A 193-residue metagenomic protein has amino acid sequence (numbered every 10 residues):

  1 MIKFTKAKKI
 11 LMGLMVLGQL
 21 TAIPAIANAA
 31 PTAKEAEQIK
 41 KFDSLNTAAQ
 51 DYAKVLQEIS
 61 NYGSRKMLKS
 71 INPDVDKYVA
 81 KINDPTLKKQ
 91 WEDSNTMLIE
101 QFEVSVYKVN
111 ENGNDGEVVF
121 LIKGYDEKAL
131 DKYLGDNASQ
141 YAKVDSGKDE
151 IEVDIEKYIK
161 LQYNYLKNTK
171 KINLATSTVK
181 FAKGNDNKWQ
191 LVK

Functional and structural regions predicted by a protein language model:
I2-A30: Sec-dependent N-terminal signal peptides of Gram-positive bacterial secreted proteins and lipoproteins
N28-K40, V109-N114, D136: Polybasic, low-complexity, intrinsically disordered segments
A30-V104: Core segments of small alpha/beta cavity-forming domains
L87-Y158: Surface-exposed, charged secondary-structure patches
D93, D131, L166-K167, A175: Extracellular/periplasm-exposed beta-strand and loop segments of Gram-negative cell-envelope proteins, dominated by
L98-E103, Y163, N173-A175: Residues that act as N-cap/strand-start positions at coil-to-secondary-structure junctions
S139-V153, K167-K193: Short beta-strand edge/turn micro-motifs at domain boundaries
Y158-Y165: Short coil/linker segments at helix-helix boundaries
